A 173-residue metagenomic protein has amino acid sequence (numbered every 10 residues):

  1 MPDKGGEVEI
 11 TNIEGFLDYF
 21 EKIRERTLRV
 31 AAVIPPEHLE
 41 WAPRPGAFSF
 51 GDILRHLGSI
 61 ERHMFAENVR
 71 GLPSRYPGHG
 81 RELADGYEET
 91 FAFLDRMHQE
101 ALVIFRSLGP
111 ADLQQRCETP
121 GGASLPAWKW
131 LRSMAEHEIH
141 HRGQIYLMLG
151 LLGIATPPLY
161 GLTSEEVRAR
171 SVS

Functional and structural regions predicted by a protein language model:
M1-E14, A169-S173: Basic/polar N-terminal segments that are highly enriched at the extreme N-terminus, encompassing both cleavable
G6-I13, H79-Y87, S124-W128: A short, mixed-charge helix-start or loop-turn motif at secondary-structure junctions
F16-Y19, I23-V30, G86, T90-I104 (+1 more regions): Alpha-helical packing segments of well-folded alpha/beta enzyme cores
L17-E21, E25-A31, H38-G80, E118-S173: Short, contiguous alpha-helical
V33, H56-S59, R96, S107: Residues within well-ordered alpha-helical secondary structure of globular protein domains
A66-G109: Helix-adjacent hinge/juxtasegments
F105-G121: Acidic catalytic patch
